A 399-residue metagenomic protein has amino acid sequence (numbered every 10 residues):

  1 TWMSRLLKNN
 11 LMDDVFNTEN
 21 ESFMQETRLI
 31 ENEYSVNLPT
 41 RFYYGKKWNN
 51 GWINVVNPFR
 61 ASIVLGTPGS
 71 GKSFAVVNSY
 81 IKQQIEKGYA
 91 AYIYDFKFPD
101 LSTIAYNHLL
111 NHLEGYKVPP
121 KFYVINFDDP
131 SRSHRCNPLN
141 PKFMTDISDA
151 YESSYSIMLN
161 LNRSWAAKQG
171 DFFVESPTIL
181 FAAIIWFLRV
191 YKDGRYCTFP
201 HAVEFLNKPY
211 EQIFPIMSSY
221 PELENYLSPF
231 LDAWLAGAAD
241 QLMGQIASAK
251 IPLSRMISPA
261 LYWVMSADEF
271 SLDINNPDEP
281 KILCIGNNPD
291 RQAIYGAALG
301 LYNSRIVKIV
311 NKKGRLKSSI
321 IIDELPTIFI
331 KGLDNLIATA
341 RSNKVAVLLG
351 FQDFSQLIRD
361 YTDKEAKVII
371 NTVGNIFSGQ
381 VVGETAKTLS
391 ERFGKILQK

Functional and structural regions predicted by a protein language model:
T1-S70, F74-Y80: Basic- and hydrophobic-enriched, low-structure N-terminal and domain-boundary segments that flank ATP-binding catalytic
E21, Q25, E31, A297 (+2 more regions): A short glycine-/small-residue-rich loop at the edge of a beta-strand within enzyme catalytic domains
G45-N49, I53-V345, Y361, L397: P-loop NTPase motor domains
F98, P130, Q356, G383-E384: Solvent-exposed loop/turn segments at secondary-structure junctions within structured extracellular/periplasmic domains
S156, Q169-T178, N335-I337, L357-K399: P-loop NTPase motor core of the ASCE superfamily
G350-Q356: Conserved H-loop
